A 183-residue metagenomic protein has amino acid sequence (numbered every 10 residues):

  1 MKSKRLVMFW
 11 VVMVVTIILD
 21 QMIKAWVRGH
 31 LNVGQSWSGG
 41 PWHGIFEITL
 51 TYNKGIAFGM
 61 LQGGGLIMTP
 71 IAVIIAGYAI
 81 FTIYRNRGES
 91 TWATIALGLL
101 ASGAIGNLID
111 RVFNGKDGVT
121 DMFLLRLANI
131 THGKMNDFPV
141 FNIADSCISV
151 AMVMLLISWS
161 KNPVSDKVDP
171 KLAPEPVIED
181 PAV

Functional and structural regions predicted by a protein language model:
M1-V183: Alpha-helical transmembrane bundles and membrane-interface segments of multipass inner-membrane proteins
